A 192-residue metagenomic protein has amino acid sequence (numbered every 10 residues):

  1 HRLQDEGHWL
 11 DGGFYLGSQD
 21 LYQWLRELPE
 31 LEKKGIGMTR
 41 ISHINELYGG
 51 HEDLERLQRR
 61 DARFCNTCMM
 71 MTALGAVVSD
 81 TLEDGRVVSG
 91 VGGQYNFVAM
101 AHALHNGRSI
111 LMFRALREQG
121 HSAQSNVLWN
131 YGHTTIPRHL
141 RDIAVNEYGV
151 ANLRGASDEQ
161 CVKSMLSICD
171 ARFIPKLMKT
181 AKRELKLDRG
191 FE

Functional and structural regions predicted by a protein language model:
H1-E192: Conserved alpha/beta enzyme-core scaffold
